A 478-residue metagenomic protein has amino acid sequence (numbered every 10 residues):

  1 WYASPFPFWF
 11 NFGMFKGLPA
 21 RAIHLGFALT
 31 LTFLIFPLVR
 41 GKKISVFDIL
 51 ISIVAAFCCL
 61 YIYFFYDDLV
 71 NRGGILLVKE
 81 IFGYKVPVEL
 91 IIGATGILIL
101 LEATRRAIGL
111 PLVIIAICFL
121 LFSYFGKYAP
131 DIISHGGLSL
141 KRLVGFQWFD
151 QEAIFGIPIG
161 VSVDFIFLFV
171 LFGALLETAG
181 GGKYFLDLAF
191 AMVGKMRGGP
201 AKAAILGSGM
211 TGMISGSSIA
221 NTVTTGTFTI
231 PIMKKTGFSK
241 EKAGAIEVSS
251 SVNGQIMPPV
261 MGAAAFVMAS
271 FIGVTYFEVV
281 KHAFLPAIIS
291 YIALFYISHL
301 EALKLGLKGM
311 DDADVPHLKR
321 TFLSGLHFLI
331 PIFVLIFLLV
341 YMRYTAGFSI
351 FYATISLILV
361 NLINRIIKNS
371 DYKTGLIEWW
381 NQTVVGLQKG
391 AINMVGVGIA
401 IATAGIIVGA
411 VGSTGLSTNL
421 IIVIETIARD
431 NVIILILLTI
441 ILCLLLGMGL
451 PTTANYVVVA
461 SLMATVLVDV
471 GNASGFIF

Functional and structural regions predicted by a protein language model:
W1-Y84, L90-A94: Conserved, well-structured core domains of diverse proteins
L34-I44, A94-L110, S270-E278, F337-M342 (+1 more regions): Membrane-water interface regions at transmembrane-helix termini and the short interhelical loops of multi-pass membrane
Y61-Y66, T222, K235, G254-F266 (+1 more regions): Transmembrane-helix bundle segments that line or gate the permeation/cavity pathway in multi-pass membrane proteins
V86-I91, A153-F165, M192-A204, T236-K242 (+4 more regions): Membrane-interfacial loop-to-helix junctions in multi-pass transporters
L101-G136, I157-P158, A179, K183 (+1 more regions): Flexible hinge motifs at transmembrane-helix junctions and intramembrane kinks/re-entrant loops in multi-pass membrane
E102, A107, I117-I132, L140-K183 (+2 more regions): Core transmembrane alpha-helical segments of multi-pass membrane transporters/permeases
L186-G254, V260, A264, G273 (+1 more regions): Hydrophobic transmembrane alpha-helices that form the pore/transport pathway of multi-pass ion and small-solute
K281-N393: Long, contiguous bundles of hydrophobic transmembrane helices that form the permeation core of multi-pass
